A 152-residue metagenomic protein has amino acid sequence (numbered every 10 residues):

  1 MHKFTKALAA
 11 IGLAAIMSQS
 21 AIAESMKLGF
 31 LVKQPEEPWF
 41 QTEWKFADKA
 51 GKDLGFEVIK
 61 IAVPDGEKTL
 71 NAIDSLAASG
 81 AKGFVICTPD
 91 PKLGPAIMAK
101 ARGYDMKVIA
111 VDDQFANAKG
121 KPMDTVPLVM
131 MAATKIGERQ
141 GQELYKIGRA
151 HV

Functional and structural regions predicted by a protein language model:
M1-A9: Bacterial N-terminal signal peptides that target proteins for export
A10-I11, A21: Cleavable N-terminal signal peptides
I16-A23: Sec/Tat signal peptide C-region and signal peptidase I cleavage site
K27-L54, V58-N71, S75, S79-A81 (+1 more regions): Extracytoplasmic "Venus flytrap"
K52, R102-G103: Anion (oxyanion) recognition and catalysis
T69, L128-H151: Hydrophobic alpha-helical segments within soluble ligand-binding/sensing domains
A72, A96-K100: A short acidic, amphipathic alpha-helical/loop segment
V85-T88, Y104-G120: Short beta-strand elements of ligand-binding domains
